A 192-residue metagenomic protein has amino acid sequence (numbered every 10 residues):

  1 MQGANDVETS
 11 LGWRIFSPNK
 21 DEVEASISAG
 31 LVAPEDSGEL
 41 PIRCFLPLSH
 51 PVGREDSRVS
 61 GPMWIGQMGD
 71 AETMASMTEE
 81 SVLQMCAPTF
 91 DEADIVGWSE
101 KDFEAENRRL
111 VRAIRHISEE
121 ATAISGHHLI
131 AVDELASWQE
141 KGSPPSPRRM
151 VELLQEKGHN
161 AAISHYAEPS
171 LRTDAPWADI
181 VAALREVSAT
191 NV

Functional and structural regions predicted by a protein language model:
M1-V192: SAM-dependent transferase fold signal centered on methyltransferase-like domains, encompassing both Class I
